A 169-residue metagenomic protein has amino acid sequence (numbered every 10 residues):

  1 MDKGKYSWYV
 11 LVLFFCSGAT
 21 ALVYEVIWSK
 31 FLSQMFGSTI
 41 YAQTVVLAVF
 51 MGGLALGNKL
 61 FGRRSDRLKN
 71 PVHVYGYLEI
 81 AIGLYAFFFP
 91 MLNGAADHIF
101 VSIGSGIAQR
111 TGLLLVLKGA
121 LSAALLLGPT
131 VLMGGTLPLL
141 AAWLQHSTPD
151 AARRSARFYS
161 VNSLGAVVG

Functional and structural regions predicted by a protein language model:
M1-G169: Alpha-helical transmembrane segments of multi-pass membrane proteins
